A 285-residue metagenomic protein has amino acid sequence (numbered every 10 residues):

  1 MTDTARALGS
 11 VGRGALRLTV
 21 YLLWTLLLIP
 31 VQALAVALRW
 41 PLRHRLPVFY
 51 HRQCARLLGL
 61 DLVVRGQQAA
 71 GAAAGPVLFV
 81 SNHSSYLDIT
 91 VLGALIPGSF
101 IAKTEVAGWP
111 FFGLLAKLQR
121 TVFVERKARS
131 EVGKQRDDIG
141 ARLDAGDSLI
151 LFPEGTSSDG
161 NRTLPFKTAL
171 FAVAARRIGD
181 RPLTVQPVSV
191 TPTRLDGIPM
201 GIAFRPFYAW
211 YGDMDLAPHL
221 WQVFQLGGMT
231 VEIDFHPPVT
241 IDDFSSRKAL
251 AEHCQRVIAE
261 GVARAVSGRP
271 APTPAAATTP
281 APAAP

Functional and structural regions predicted by a protein language model:
T2-V63, L114-L118: A transmembrane-helix-recognition feature enriched in membrane-embedded lipid enzymes and envelope glyco-/phospholipid
V36-W40, V106, R129-S130, T156-D159 (+1 more regions): Short histidine/acidic/glycine/proline-rich micro-motifs that form metal- and phosphate-coordinating active-site loops
D61-I101: Acidic, Ser/Thr-rich low-complexity segments on the non-lumenal side of membrane proteins
G75-S81, D147-P153, L183: Generic beta-sheet signal
Y86-D147: Membrane-embedded segments
F112-G113, G160-S245, G268-R269: A cross-family acyltransferase "interaction/gating" segment
V132, I139-G140, D147-L149, P153-F166: Soluble extracytoplasmic domains of inner/organellar membrane proteins
K248, H253-P285: Cytosolic-facing loops and C-terminal tails of multi-pass membrane proteins
